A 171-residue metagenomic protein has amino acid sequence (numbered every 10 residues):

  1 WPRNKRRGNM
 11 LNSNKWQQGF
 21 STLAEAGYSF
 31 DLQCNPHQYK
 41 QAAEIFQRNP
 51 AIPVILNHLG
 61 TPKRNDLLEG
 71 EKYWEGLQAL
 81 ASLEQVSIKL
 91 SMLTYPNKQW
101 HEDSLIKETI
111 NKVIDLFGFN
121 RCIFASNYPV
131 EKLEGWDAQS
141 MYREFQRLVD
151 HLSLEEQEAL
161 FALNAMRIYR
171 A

Functional and structural regions predicted by a protein language model:
W1, L59, N127-Y128: Active-site metal-binding loops of divalent metal-dependent hydrolases
N9-I123: Catalytic pocket-lining loop regions of alpha/beta-barrel enzymes, especially the amidohydrolase/enolase/GH5 lineages
T94-Y95, Y128-E131: Short Gly/Pro-enriched loop/turn and capping motifs at secondary-structure junctions
N111-K112, L116-I123, K132-A171: Mid-to-C-terminal alpha-helical segments outside catalytic/metal-binding sites
